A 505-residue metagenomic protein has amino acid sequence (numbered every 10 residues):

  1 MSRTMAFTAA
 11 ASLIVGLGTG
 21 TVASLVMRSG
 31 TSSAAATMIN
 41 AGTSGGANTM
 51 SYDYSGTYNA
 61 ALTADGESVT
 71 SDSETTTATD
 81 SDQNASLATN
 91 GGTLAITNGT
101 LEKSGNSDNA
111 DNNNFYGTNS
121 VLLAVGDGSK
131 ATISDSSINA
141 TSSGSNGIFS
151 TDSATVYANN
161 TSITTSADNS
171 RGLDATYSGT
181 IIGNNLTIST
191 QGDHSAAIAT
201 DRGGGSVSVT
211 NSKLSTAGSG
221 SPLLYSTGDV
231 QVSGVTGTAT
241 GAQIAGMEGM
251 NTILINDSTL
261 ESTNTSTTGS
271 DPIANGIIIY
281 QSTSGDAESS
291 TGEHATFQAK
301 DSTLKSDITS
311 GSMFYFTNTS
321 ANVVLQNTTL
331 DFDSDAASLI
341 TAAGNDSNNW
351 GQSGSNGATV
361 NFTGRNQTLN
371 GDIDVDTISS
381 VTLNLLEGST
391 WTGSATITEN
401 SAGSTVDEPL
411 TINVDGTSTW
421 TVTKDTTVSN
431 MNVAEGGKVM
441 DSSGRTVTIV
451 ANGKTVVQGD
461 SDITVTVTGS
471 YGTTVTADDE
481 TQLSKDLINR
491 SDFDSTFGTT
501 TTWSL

Functional and structural regions predicted by a protein language model:
M1-T37, I148, L173: Gram-positive cell-envelope targeting signals
M27-S44, T283-D425, E435-L505: Extracellular/surface-exposed low-complexity segments
A34-D108, D492-L505: N-terminal segments that cap or nucleate solenoid repeat domains
T37-D53, H194-A217, T377, V381: Short secondary-structure boundary segments
D53-A60, D80-L87, A110-A124, S142-F149 (+9 more regions): Extracellular beta-strand/beta-solenoid scaffold signature
G66-V69, S73-T75, G91-T93, N98 (+31 more regions): Detector for repetitive beta-architecture
S107-D108, N169, N432-V433, A451-G453: A short, polar/proline- and glycine-enriched secondary-structure boundary/capping micro-motif
